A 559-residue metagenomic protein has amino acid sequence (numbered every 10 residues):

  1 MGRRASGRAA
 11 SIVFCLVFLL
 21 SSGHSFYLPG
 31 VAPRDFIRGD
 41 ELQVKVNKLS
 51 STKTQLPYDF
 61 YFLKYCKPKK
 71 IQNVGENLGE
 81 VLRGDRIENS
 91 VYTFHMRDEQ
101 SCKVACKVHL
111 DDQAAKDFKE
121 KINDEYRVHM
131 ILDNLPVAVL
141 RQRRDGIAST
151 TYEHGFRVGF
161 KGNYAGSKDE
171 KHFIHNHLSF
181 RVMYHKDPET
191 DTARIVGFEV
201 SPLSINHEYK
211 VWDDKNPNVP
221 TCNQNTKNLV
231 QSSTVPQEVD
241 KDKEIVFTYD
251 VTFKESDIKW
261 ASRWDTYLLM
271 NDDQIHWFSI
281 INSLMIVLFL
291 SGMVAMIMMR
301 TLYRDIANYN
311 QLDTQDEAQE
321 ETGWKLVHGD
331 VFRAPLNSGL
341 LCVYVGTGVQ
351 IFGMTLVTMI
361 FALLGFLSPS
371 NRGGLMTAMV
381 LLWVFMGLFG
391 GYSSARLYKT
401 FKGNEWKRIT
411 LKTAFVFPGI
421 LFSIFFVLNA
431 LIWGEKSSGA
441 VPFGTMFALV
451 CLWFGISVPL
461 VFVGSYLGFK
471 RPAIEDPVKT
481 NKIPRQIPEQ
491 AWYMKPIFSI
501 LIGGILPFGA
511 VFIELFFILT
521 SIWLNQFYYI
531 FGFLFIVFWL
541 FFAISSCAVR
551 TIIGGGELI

Functional and structural regions predicted by a protein language model:
G2-I280: Soluble extramembrane domains flanking the early transmembrane region of eukaryotic membrane proteins
R263-G434, Y466, R471: Hydrophobic alpha-helical transmembrane segments corresponding to the first two to three helices of multi-pass helical
L312-H328, E475-K495: Non-transmembrane, juxtamembrane loop and terminal tail segments of multi-pass eukaryotic membrane proteins
D330-G346, P442-V450, N481-P507, Y528-V537: Membrane-water interface at loop-to-transmembrane-helix junctions
Y344, S368-V384, P496-I500, W523-F541: Transmembrane alpha-helix entry/boundary detector in multi-pass membrane proteins
V345-M354, V416-F425, W453-V461, M494-F516: Alpha-helical transmembrane segments of multi-pass integral membrane proteins
M379-G391, I456, V511, L534-R550: Generic alpha-helical transmembrane segments
K436-A440, E489-Y493, G555-I559: Membrane-proximal bilayer-interacting regions
